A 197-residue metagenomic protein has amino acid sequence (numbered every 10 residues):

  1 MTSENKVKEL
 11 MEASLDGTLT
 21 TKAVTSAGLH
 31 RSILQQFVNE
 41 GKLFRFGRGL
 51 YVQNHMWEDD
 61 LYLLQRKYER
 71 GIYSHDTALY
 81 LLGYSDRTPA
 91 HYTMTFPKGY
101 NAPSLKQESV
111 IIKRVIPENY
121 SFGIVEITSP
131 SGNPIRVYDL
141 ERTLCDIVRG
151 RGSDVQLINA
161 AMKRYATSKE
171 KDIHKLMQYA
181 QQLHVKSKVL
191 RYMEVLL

Functional and structural regions predicted by a protein language model:
M1-S14: A detector for short, charged/polar N-terminal pre-domain segments
N5, D16-A23, V38, F46 (+1 more regions): Nucleic-acid-binding surface
E12, T25-S26: Residues that cap or flank secondary-structure elements
S26-N39: Short amphipathic alpha-helical interaction segments
